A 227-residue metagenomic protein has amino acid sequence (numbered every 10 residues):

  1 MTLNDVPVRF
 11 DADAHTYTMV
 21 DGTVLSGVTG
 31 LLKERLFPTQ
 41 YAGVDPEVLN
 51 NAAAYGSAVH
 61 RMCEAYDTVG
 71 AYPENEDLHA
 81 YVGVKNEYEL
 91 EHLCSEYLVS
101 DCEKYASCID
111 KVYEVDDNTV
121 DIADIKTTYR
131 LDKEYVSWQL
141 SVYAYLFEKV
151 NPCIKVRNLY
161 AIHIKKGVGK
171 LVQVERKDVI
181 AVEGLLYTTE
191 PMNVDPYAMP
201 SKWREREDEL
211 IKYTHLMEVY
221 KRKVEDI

Functional and structural regions predicted by a protein language model:
M1-A106: Metal-dependent nuclease catalytic cores that hydrolyze phosphodiester bonds in DNA/RNA, characterized by
H15-M19, A161-H163, D226-I227: Short polybasic amphipathic segments
E47, N51, L131-Y135, S201: Conserved aromatic-histidine-acidic binding/catalytic patches
V59-H60, K111, Y143, Y213: A residue-level signal for conserved active-site and pocket-lining positions in enzyme catalytic cores
D67, E148-P152, E218-K221, E225: Hydrophobic/aromatic-lined pockets within catalytic cores
L93-P191: Mg2+/Mn2+-dependent nuclease catalytic core
M192-P200: DNA replication initiation modules
M199-I227: Contiguous, amphipathic alpha-helical segments that mediate oligomerization or scaffolding in large protein assemblies
